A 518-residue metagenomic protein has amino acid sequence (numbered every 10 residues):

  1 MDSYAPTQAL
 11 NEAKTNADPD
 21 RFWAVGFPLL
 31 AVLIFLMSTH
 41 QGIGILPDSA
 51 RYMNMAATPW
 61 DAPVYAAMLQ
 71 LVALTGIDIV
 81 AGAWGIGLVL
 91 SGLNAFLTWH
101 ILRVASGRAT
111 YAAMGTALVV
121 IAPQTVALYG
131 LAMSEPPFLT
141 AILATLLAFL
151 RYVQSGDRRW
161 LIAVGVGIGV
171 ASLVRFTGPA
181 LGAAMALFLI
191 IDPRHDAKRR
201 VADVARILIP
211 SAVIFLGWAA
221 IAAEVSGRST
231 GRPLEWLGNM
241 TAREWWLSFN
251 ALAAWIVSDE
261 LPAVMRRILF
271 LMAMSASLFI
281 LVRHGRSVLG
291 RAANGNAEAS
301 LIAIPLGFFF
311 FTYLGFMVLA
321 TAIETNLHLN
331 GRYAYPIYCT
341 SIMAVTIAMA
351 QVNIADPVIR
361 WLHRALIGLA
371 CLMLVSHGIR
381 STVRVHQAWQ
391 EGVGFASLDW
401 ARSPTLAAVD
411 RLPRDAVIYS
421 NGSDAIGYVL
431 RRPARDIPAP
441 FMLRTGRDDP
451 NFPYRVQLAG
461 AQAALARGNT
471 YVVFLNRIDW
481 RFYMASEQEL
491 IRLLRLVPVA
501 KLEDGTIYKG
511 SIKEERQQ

Functional and structural regions predicted by a protein language model:
Y4-P6, R151-S155, L181-A212, G285-A292: Perimembrane helix-loop-helix junctions
K14, V104-S106, T145-L161: Membrane-interface transmembrane helices that cradle and orient dolichyl/undecaprenyl
P28, T110, L208-A212, A299 (+2 more regions): Signature aromatic-anchored transmembrane alpha helix within multi-pass, membrane-resident enzymes that catalyze glycan
I34, Q41, A202-R283, L306-M317 (+1 more regions): Membrane-lumen/periplasm interface segments of specific transmembrane helices in polyprenyl phosphate-linked
H40-Y52, T58-L71, I77-A81, V225-T230 (+1 more regions): Extracytoplasmic catalytic/substrate-binding loops of multi-pass membrane glycan-assembly enzymes
S49-A56, F149, L366-G427, P450-A466 (+1 more regions): Membrane-embedded, lumen/periplasm-facing catalytic core of multi-pass transferases that use lipid-linked donors
G85-S106, T140, A144-A148: Transmembrane-helix motifs of polytopic, lipid-linked glycan transferases
G130-P137: Short acidic/glycine- and proline-prone juxtamembrane loop motifs at membrane-interface regions of multi-pass membrane
